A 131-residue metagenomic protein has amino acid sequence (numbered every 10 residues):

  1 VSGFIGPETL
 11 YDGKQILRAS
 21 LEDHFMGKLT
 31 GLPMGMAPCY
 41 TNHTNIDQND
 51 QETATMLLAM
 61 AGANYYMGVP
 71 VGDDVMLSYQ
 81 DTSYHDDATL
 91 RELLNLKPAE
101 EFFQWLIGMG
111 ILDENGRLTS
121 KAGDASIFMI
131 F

Functional and structural regions predicted by a protein language model:
V1-L57, A61, Y66-V69, D74-S78: Catalytic alpha/beta core domains of metabolic enzymes, predominantly
Q80-F131: Extended, intrinsically disordered, low-complexity segments
